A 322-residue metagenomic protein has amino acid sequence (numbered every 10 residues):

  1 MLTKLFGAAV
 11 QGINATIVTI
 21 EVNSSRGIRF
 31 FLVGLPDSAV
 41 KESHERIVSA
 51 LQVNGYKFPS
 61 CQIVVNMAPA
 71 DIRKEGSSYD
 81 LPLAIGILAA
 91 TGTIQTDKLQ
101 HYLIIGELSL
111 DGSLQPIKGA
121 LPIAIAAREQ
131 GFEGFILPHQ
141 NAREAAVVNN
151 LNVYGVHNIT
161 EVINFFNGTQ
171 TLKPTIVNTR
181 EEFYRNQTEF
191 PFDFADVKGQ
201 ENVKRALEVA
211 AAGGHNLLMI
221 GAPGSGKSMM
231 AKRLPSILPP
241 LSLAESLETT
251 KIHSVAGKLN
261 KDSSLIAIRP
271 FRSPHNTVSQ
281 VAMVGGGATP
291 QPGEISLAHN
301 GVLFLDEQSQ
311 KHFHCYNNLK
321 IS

Functional and structural regions predicted by a protein language model:
M1-M229, I266: Peripheral, non-AAA+ core regions of ATP-driven protein-machinery
L2-K4, V10-I17, N276, V281 (+2 more regions): Conserved P-loop NTPase
R46, A50, L83, P122-A126 (+4 more regions): Alpha-helical scaffold elements adjacent to nucleotide-binding pockets in ATP/GTP-utilizing enzyme cores
V203, L243, H314-Y316: Beta-to-alpha transition at the N-cap of a short helix in the ABC ATPase nucleotide-binding domain, specifically
A206-E208, S264-L265, R269-P270, Q280-L303: Conserved alpha-helical scaffold flanking the Walker A/P-loop in AAA+ ATPase domains
L218-S263: Walker A/P-loop
H275, S279, Q291-S322: Conserved AAA+/SF3 P-loop NTPase catalytic/coupling segment centered on the Walker-B
